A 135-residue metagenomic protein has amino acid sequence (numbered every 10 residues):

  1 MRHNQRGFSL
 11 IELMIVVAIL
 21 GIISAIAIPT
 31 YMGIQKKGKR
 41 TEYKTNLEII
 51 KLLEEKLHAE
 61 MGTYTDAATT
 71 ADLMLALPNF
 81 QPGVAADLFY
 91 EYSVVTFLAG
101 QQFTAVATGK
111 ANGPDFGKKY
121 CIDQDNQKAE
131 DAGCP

Functional and structural regions predicted by a protein language model:
M1-R2, K56: Short, contiguous, well-ordered secondary-structure segments
R2-Y31: N-terminal single-pass transmembrane signal-anchor helix
N4, T30-E48, M61: Aliphatic-rich helix starts adjacent to a transmembrane/signal segment
S9, V16, E48, T69-L73: Terminal low-complexity, poorly structured segments
I11, A25, K37, E42 (+2 more regions): Short, electropositive, low-hydrophobicity segments enriched in small/polar residues
V17, K44, K51: Conserved catalytic core of two-component sensor histidine kinases
A27, I34, E54: Conserved alpha-helical elements of the SDR catalytic core
L52, K56-P135: Periplasmic/extracellular, small/polar-rich flexible segments of pilin-like filament-forming proteins
